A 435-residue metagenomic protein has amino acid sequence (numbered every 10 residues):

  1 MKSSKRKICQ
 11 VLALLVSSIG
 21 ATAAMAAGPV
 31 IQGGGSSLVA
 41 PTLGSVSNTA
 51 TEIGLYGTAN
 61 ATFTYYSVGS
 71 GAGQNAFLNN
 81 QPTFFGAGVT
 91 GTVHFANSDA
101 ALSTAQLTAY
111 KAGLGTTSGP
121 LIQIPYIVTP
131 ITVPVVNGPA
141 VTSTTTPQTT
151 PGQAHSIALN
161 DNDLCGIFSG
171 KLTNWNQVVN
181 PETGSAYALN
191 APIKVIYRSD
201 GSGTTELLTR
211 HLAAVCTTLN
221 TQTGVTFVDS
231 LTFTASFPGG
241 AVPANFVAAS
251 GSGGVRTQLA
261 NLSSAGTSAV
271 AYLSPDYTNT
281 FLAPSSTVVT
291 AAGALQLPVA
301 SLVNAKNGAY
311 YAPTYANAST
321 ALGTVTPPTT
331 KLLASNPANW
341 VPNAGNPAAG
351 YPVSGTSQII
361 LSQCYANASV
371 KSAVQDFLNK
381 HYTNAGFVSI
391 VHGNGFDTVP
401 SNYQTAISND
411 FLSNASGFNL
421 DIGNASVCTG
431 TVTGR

Functional and structural regions predicted by a protein language model:
M1-A26: Gram-negative bacterial Sec-dependent N-terminal signal peptides
A26-R435: Flexible loop/hinge segments at secondary-structure junctions
